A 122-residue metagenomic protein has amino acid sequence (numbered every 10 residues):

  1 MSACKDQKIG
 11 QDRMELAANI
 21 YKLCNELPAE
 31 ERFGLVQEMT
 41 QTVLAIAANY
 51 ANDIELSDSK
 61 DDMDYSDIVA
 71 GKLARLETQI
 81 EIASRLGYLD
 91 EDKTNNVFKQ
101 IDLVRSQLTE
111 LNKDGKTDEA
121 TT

Functional and structural regions predicted by a protein language model:
M1-T122: Amphipathic alpha-helical assembly/interaction segments
